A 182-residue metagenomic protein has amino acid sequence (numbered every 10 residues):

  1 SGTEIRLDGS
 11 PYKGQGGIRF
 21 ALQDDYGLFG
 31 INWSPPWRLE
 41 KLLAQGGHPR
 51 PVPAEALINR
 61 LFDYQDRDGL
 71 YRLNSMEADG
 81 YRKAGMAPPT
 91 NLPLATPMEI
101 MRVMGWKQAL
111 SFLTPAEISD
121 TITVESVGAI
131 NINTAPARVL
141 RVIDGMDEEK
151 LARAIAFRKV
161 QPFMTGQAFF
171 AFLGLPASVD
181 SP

Functional and structural regions predicted by a protein language model:
S1-P182: Compositionally biased linear targeting/interaction segments
